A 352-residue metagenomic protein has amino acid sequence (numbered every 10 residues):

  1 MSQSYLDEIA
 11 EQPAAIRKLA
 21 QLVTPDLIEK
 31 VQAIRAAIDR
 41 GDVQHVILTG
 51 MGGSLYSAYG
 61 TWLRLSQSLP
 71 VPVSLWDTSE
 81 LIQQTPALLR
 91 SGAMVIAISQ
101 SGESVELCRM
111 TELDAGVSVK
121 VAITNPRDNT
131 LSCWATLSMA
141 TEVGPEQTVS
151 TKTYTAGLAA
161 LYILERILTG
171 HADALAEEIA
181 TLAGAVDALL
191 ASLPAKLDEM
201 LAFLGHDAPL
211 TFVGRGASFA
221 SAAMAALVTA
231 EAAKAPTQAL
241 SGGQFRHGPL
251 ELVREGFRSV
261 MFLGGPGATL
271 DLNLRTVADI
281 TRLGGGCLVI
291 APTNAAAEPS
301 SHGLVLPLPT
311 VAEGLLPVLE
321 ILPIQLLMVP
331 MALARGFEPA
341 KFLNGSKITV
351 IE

Functional and structural regions predicted by a protein language model:
M1, E178, L315, L319: Conserved acidic
Q3, D7-Q44, L137-M139, V143-V260 (+2 more regions): Active-site phosphate/pyrophosphate-binding segments
D39-G184, V260-P309, L327: Glycine-rich phosphate-binding loops that contact phosphosugars or nucleotide phosphates
G52-Y56, T151-L158, G216-A220, G314-L322: Short, conserved micro-motifs enriched in small and acidic residues
T310-E352: Peripheral docking tails and interdomain loops at the edges of cofactor- or intermediate-handling domains
